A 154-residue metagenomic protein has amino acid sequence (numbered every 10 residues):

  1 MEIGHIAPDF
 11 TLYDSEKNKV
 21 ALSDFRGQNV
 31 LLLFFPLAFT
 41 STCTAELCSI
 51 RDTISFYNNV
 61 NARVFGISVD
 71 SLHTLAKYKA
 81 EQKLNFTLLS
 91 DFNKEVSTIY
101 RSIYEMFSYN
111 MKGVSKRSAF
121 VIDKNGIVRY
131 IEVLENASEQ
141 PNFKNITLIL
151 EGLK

Functional and structural regions predicted by a protein language model:
M1-K154: Chalcogenol-based redox active-site neighborhoods
